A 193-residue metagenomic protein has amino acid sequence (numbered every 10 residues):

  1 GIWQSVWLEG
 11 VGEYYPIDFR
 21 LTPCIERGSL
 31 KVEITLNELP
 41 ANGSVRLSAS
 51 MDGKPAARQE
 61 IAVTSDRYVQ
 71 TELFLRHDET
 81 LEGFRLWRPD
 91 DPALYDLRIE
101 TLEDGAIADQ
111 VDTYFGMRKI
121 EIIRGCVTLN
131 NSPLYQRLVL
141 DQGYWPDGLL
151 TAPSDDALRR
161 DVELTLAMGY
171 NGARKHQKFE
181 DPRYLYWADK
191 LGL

Functional and structural regions predicted by a protein language model:
G1-P182, W187, L191-G192: Secreted/periplasmic carbohydrate-active enzymes, especially glycoside hydrolases
